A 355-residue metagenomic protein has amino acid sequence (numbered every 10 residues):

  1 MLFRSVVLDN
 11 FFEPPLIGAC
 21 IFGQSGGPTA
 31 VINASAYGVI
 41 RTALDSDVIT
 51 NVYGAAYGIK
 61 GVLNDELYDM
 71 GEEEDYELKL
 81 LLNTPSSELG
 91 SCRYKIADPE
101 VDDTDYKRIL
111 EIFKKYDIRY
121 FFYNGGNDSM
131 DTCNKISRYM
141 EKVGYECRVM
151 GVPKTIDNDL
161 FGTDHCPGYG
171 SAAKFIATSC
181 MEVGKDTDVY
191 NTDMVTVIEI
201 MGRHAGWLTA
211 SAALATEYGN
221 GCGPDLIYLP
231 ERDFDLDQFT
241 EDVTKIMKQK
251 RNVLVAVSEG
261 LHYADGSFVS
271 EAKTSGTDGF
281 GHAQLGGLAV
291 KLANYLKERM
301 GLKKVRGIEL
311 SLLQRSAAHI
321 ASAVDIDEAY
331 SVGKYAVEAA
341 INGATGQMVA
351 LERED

Functional and structural regions predicted by a protein language model:
P14-E66: N-terminal phosphate-binding or glycine-rich loops at protein starts, especially the Walker A/P-loop of NTPases
S25-G27, G54-G61, R93-Y94, G126-N127 (+5 more regions): Short, ordered loop/turn segments at secondary-structure junctions
T29-V39, V62-L63, T104-K107, N127-K135 (+5 more regions): Short glycine/serine/threonine-rich phosphate/pyrophosphate-binding segments that cradle anionic phosphate groups
I49-Y116: Glycine-rich nucleotide/cofactor/substrate-binding loop typically near the N-terminus or early in the first domain
T50-Y53, I112, Y120-G125, D131-E146 (+2 more regions): Accessory alpha-helical/coil subdomains and C-terminal extensions that flank or cap enzyme catalytic cores
F268-D355: C-terminal non-catalytic interaction/assembly regions of soluble proteins
